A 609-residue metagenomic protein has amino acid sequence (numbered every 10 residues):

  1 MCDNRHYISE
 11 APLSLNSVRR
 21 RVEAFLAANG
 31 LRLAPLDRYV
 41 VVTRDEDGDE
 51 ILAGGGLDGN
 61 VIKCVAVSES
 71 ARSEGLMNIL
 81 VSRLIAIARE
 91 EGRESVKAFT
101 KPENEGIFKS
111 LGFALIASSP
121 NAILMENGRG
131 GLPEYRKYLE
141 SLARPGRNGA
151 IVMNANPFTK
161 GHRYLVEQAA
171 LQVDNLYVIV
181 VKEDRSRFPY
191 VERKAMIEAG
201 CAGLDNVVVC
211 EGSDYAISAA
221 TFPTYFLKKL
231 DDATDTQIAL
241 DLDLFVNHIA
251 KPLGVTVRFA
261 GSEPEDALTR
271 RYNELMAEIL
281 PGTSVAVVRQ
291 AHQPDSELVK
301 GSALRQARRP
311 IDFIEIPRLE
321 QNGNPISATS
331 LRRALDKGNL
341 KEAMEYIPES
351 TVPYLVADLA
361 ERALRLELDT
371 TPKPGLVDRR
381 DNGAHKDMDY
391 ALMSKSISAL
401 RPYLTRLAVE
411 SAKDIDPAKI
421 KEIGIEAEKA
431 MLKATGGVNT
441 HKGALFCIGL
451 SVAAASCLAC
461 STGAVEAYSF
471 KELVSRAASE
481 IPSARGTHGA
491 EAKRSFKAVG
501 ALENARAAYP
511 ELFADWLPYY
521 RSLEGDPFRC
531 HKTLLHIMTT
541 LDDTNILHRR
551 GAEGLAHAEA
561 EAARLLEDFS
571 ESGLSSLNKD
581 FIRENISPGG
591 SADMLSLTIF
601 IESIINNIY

Functional and structural regions predicted by a protein language model:
M1-L33, R44, E50, S119: Short amphipathic alpha-helix that is part of the acyltransferase structural core
D37-A53, H441: Conserved beta-hairpin
D49-A66: Conserved beta-strand in the GNAT
A71, G75-R83, G161: Conserved acetyl-CoA pyrophosphate-binding loop and the N-cap/start of the following alpha-helix in GNAT-like
A88-T100: Conserved GNAT acetyl-CoA-binding A-motif
T100, E105-L355: Nucleotidyltransferase catalytic core that binds NTPs
P353-K413, P417-A418, A455-K579, N585 (+1 more regions): Phosphate-rich cofactor/ligand-interacting catalytic cores and adjacent structured alpha/beta frameworks
P402-A454: Long, hydrophobic/aromatic-enriched structural stretches that serve as scaffold segments
